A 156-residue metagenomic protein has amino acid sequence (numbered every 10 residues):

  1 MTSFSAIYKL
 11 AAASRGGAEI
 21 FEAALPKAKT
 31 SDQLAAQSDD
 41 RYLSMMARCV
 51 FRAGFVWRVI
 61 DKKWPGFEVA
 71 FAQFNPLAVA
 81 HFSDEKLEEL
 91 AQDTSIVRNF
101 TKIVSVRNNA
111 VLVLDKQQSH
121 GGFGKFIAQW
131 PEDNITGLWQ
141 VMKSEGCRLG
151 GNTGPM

Functional and structural regions predicted by a protein language model:
M1-E89: N-terminal polyanion-binding entry modules of DNA glycosylases/AP lyases and select other DNA-binding proteins
A72-E145: Alpha-helical ds-nucleic-acid-binding substructure associated with the helix-hairpin-helix region of base-excision DNA
